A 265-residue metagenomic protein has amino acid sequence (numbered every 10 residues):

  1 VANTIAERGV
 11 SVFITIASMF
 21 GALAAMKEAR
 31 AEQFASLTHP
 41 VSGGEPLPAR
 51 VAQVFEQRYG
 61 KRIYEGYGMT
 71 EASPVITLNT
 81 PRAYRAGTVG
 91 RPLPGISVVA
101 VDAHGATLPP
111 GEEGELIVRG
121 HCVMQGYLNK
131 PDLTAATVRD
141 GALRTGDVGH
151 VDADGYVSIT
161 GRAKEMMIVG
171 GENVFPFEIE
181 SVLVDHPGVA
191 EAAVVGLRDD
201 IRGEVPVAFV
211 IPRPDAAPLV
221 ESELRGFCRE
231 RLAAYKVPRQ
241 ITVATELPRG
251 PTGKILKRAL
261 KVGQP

Functional and structural regions predicted by a protein language model:
N3-A6, F13, G120, Q125-G126 (+5 more regions): AMP-binding/adenylate-forming catalytic core of the ANL superfamily
V10-T15, A24-R85, S97, H104: Gly/Ser/Thr-rich phosphate-binding loop
F34-L37, L93, V189, P238: Core-facing hydrophobic residues within beta-strands of well-ordered domains
G44, G68, G90, G105 (+2 more regions): Active-site glycine-centered loops adjacent to acidic/histidine catalytic or metal-binding residues that shape
P46, Y84-N129, T137, D154: Adenylate-forming AMP-binding core of the ANL superfamily, especially NRPS adenylation
Y64-E71, V75, G90-P92, V195-R198 (+1 more regions): Beta-strand->loop->alpha-helix junctions that form or flank phosphate-binding loops in nucleotide-handling enzymes
